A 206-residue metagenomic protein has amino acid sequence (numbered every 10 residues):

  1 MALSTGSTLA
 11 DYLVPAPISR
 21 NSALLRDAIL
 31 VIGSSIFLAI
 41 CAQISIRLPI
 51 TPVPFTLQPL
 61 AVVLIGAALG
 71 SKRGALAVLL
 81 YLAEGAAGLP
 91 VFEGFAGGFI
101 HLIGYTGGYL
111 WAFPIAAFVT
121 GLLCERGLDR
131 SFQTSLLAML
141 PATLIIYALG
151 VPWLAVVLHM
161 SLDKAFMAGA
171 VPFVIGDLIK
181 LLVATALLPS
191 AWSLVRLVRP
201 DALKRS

Functional and structural regions predicted by a protein language model:
A2-A75: Hydrophobic transmembrane alpha-helices
A2-S19, I40, F99-I146: Short helix-perturbing small/polar motifs within transmembrane alpha-helices
A23-V31, F55-V62, G74, Y105 (+3 more regions): Residue-level signature of transmembrane alpha-helical entry/exit and packing/kink sites in multi-pass membrane
L30-C41, V62, G66, A77-G85 (+11 more regions): Alpha-helical transmembrane segments in multi-pass membrane proteins
I40, I44, A68, G94-F95 (+3 more regions): Helix-loop junctions at the membrane-solvent interface of multi-pass transporters, primarily the C-terminal
I44-F118: Alpha-helical membrane segments and adjacent membrane-interface helices in multi-pass membrane proteins
T51, G127-K204: Membrane-embedded alpha-helical hairpins and interfacial helices in multi-pass inner-membrane proteins
A68-K72, V119-G127, S190-V195: Structural signal for the C-terminal ends of transmembrane alpha-helices and the immediately following loop
